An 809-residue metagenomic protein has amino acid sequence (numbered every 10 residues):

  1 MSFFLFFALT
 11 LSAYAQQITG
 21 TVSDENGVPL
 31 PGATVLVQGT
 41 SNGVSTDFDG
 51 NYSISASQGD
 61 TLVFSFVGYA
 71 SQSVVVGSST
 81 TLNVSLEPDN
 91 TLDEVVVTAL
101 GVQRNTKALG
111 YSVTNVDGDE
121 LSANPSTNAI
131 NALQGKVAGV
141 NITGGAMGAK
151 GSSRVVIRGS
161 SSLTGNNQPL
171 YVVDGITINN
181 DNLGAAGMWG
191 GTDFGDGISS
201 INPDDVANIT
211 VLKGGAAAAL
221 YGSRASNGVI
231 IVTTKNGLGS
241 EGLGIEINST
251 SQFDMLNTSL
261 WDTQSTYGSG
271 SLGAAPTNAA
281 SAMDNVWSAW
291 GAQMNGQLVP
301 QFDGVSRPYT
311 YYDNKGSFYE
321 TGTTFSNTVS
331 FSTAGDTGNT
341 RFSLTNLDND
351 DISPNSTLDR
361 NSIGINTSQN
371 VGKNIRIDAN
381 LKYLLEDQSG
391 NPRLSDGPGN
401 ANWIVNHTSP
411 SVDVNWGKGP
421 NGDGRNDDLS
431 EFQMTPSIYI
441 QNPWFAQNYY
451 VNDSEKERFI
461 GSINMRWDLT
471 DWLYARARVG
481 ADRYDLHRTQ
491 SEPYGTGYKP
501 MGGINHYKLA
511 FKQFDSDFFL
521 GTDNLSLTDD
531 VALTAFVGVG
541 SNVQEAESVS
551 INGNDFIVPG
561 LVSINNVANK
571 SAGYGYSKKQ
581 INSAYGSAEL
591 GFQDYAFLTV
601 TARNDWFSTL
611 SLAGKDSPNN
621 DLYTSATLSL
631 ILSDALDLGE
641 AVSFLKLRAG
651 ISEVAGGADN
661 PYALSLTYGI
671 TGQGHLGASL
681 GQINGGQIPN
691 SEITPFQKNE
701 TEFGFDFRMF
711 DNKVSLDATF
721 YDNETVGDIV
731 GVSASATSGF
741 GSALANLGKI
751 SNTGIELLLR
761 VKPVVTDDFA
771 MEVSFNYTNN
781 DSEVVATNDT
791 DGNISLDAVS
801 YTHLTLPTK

Functional and structural regions predicted by a protein language model:
V22-E25, S112-G135, G144-M147, V156-S162 (+5 more regions): Short, polar/charged loop or turn motifs at beta-strand boundaries
S23-G39, T61-Y69, G77-S122, I130: Short, acidic, small-residue-rich periplasmic hinge/interaction motif at the N-terminus of Gram-negative outer-membrane
S41-N51: Short, acidic Ser/Thr/Gly-rich low-complexity loop/linker segments typical of extracellular and cell-surface proteins
D49-S55, T81-L82: Short, surface-exposed beta-strand/beta-hairpin micro-motifs centered on an aromatic residue
Y52-I54, I176-K213: Short acidic/polar hinge/loop motifs at secondary-structure boundaries that mediate gating or recognition
K136-G139, G148-S153, L163-Y171, I178-G195 (+8 more regions): Residues embedded in well-ordered regular secondary structure
Q168, G291, F325, R360 (+4 more regions): Extracellular/periplasmic, surface-exposed regions of secreted and cell-surface proteins
T802-T808: Conserved small/polar residues in nucleotide/adenosyl-binding loops
